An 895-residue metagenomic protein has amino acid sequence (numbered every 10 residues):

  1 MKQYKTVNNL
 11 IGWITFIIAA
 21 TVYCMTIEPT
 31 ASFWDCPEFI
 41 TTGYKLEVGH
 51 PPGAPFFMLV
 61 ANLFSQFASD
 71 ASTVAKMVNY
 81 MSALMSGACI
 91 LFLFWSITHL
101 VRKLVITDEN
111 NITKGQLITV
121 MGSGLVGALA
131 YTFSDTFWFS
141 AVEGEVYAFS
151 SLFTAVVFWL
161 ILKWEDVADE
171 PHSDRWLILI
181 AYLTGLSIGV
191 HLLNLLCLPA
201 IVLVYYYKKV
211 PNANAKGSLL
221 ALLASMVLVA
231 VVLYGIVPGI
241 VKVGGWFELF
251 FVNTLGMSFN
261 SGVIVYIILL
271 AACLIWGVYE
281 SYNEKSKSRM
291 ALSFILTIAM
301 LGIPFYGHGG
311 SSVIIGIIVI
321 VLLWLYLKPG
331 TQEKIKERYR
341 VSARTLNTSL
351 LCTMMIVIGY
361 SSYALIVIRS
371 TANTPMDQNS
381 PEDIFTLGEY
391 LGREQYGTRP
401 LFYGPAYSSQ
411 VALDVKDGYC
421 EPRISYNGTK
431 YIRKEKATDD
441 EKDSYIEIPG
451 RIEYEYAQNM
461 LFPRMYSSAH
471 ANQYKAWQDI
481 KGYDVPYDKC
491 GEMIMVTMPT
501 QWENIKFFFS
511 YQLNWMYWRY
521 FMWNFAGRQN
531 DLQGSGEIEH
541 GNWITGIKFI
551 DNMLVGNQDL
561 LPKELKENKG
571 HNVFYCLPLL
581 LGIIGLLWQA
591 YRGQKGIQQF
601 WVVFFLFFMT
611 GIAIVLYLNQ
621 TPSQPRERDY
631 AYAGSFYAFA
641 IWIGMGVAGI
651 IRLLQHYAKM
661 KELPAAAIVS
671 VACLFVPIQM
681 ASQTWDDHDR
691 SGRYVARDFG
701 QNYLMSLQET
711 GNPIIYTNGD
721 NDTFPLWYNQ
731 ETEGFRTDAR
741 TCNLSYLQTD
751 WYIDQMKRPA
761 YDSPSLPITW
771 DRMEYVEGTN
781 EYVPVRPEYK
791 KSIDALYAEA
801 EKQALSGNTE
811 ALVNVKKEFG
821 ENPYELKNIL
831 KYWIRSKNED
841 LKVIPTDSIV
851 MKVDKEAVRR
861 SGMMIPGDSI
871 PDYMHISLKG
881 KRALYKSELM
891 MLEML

Functional and structural regions predicted by a protein language model:
K2, V78, T98-I106, F137 (+6 more regions): ER/secretory pathway lumenal C-terminal domains and tails of membrane proteins involved in glycoprotein biogenesis
K2-I14, G115-T119: N-terminal membrane topogenic signal
A20-T30, L233: Alpha-helical transmembrane segments of multi-pass membrane proteins
I27-F39, G49-A61, M376-S380, S510-N514 (+1 more regions): Extracytoplasmic catalytic/substrate-binding loops of multi-pass membrane glycan-assembly enzymes
L46-P52, V60-L84, I97, K103-N110 (+2 more regions): Juxtamembrane segments of multi-pass membrane glycosylation machinery that transfer sugars from lipid-linked donors
P55, A68-S96, E109, T113 (+7 more regions): Loop-to-helix entry region of an early transmembrane alpha helix in multi-pass inner-membrane enzymes
G124-T132, T184, I188: Short helix- or helix-capping micro-motifs that position conserved polar/aromatic residues at function-defining sites
